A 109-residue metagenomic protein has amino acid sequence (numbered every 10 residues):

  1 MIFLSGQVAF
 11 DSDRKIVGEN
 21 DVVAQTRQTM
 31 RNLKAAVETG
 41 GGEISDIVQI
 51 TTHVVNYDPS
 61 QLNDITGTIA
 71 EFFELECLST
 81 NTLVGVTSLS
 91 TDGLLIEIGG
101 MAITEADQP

Functional and structural regions predicted by a protein language model:
M1-P109: Short, polar/acidic, helix-capping and beta-turn segments at strand->helix junctions that line the mouths
